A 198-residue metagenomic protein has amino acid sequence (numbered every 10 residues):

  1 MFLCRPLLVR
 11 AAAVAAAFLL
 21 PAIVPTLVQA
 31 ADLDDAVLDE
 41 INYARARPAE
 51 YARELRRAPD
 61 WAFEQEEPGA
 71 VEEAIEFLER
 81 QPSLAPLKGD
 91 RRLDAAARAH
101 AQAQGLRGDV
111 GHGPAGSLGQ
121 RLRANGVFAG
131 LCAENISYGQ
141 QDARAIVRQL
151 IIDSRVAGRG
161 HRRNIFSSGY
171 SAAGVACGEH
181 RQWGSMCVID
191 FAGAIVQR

Functional and structural regions predicted by a protein language model:
M1, P25, F191-R198: Extended alpha-helical regions
M1-V9: N-terminal secretory signal peptides that target proteins for export/translocation
R10-I23: Bacterial N-terminal signal peptides
I23-A30: Sec/Tat signal peptide C-region and signal peptidase I cleavage site
A31-N125, R162, S168: Short, well-ordered surface patches within globular domains
D94-V196: A well-ordered secondary-structure block
